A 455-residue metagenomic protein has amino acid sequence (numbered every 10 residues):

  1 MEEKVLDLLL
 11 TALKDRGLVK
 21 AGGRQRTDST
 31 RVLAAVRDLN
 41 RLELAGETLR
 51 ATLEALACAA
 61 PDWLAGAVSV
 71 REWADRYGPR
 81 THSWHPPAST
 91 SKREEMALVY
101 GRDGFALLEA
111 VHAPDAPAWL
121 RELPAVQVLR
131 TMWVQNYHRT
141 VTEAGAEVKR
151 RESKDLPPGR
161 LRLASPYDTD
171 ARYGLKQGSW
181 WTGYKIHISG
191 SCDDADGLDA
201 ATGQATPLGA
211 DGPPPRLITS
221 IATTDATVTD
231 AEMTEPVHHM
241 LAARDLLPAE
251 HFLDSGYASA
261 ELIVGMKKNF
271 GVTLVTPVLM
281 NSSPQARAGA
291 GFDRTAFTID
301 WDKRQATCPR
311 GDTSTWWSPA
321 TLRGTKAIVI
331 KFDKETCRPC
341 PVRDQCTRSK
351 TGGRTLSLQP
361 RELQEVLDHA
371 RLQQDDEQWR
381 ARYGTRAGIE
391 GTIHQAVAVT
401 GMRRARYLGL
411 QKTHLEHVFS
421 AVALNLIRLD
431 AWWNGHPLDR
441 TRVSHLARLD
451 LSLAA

Functional and structural regions predicted by a protein language model:
M1-A455: Anion-binding and metal-coordination hotspots
